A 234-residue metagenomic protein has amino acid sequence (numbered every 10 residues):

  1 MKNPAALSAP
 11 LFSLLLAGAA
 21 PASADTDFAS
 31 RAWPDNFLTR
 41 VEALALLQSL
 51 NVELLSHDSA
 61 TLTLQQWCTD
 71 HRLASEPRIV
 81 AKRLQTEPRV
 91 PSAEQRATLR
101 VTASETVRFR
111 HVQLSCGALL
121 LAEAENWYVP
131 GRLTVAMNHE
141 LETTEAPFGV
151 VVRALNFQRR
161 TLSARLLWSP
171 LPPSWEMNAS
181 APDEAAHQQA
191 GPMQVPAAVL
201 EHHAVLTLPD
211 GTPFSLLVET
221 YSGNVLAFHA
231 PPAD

Functional and structural regions predicted by a protein language model:
M1-A9: Bacterial N-terminal signal peptides that target proteins for export
S8-G18: Bacterial N-terminal signal peptides
S23-F109, Q113-S115, L119-A197, L208 (+2 more regions): N-terminal domain-onset segments
E201-A204: Long, histidine/aromatic-enriched segments associated with O2/redox biology
